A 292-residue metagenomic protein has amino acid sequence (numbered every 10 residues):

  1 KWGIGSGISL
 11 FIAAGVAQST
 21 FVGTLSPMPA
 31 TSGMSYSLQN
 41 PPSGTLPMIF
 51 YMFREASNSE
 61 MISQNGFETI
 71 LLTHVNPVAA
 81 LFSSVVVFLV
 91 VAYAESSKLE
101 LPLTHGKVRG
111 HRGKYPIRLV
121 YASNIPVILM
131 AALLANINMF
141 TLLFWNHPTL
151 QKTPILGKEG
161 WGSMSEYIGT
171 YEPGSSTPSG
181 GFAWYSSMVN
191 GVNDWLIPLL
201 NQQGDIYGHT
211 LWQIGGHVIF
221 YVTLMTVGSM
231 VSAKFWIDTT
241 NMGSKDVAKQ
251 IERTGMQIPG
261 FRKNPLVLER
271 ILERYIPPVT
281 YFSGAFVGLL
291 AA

Functional and structural regions predicted by a protein language model:
K1-A292: Core subunits and conserved enzymes of cellular information-processing and envelope-translocation systems across
